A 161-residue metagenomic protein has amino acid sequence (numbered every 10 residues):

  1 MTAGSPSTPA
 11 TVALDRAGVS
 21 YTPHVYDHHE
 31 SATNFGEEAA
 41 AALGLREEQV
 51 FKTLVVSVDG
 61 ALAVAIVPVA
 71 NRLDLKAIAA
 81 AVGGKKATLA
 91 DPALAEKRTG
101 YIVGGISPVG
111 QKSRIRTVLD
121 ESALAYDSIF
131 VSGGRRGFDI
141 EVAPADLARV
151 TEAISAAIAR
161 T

Functional and structural regions predicted by a protein language model:
M1-T161: Extended, low-hydrophobicity, polar/charged segments
